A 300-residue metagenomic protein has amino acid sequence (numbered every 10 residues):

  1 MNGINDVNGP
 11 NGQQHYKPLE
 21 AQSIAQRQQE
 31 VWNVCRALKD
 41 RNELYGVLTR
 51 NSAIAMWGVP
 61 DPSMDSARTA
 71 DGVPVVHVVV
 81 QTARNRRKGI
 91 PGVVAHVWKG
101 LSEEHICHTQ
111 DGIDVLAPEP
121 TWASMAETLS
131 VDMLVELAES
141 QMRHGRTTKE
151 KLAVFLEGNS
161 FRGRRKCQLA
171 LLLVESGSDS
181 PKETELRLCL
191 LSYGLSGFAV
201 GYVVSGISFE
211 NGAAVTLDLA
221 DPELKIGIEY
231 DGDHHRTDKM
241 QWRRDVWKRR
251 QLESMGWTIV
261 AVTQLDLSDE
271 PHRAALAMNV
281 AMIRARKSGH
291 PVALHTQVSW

Functional and structural regions predicted by a protein language model:
M1-F161, H290-W300: Short gly/ser-rich loop at a beta-strand->alpha-helix junction or flexible surface loop bordering the NTP-binding
M142-W300: Surface segments flanking catalytic/ligand-binding clefts of nucleic-acid enzymes
